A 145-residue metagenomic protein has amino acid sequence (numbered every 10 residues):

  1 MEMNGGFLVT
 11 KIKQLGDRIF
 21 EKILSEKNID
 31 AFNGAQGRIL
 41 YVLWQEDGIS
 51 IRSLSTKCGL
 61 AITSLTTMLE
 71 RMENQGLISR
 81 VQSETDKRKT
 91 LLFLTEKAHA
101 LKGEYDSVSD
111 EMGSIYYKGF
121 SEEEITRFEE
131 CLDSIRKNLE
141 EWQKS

Functional and structural regions predicted by a protein language model:
M1-D30: N-terminal leader segment of winged-helix/HTH proteins
G5, A35-Q36, K97, E124: N-terminal positioning helix adjacent to the helix-turn-helix/winged-helix DNA-binding module
T10, Y41-V42, E129: A cross-family signal for key residues in well-ordered alpha-helices that form functional helical elements
I12, G16-I19, I23, C58 (+2 more regions): Alpha-helical linker/hinge and terminal dimerization helices associated with HTH transcriptional regulators
I19-S64: N-terminal helix-turn-helix DNA-binding core of bacterial DNA-binding proteins
I51, L69-E70: Short, hydrophobic-biased segments on the C-terminal half of alpha helices that form "recognition helices"
E70-E130: Charged, amphipathic alpha-helical coiled-coil/dimerization segments
E122-S145: C-terminal regulatory/oligomerization modules of transcriptional regulators
